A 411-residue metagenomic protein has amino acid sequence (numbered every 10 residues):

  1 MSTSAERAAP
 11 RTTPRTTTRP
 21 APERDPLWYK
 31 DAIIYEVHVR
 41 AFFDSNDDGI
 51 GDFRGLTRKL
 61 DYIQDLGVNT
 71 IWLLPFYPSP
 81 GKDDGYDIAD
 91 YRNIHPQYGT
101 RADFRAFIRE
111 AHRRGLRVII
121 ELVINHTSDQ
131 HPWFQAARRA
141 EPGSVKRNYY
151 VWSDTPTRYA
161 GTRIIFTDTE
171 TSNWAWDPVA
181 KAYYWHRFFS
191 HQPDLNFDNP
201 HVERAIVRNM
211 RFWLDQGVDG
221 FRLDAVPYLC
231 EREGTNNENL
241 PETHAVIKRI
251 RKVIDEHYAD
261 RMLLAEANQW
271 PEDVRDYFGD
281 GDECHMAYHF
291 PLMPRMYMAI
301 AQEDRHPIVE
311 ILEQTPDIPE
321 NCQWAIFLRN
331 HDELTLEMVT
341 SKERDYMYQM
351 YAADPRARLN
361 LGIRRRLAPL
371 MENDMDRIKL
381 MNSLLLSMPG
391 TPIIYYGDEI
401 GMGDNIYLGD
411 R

Functional and structural regions predicted by a protein language model:
M1-R411: Active-site and adjacent substrate-binding regions of carbohydrate-active enzymes
